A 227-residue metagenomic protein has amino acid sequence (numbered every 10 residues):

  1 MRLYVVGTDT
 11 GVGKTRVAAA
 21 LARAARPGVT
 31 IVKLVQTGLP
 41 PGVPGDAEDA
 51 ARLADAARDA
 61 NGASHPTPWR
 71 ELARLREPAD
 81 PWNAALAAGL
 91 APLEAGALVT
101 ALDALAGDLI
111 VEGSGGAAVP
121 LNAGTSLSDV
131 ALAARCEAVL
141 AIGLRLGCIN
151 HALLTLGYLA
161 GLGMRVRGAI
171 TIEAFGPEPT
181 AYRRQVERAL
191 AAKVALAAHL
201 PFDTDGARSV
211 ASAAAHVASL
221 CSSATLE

Functional and structural regions predicted by a protein language model:
Y4-A18: Glycine-rich phosphate-binding P-loop
K14, A18, V119-N122, G147-L153: Short glycine/serine/threonine-rich phosphate/pyrophosphate-binding segments that cradle anionic phosphate groups
R16-L90, A101: N-terminal phosphate/diphosphate-binding loop that engages ATP/GTP or pyrophosphate donors across diverse enzyme folds
K33, V139-I142, V166-E173: Short internal beta-strands
P78-L121, S128: Phosphate-binding/switch loop-helix module in NTP-utilizing enzymes
N122-R145: Inter-motif core of Ras-like GTPase G domains
A123-V130, L153-L156, Y182-E187: Charged helix-capping and loop-helix junction motifs
G157-E227: C-terminal lobe/tail of nucleotide-utilizing enzymes
